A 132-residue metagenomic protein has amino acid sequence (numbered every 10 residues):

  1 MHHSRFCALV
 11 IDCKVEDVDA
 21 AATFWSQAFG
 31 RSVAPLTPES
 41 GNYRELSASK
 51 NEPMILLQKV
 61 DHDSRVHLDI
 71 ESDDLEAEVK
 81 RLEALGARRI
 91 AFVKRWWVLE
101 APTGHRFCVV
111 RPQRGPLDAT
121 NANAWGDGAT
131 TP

Functional and structural regions predicted by a protein language model:
M1-A22, V66-I70, Q113-P132: N-terminal beta-strand motif that seeds the catalytic metal site of vicinal oxygen chelate
M1-E52, A77-E78, I90, V98: Core segments of cupin and vicinal oxygen chelate
V15, D63, L68-R106: Vicinal oxygen chelate
P38, V60-H62: A short beta-turn/loop motif at secondary-structure boundaries
L46-S47, E100-H105, A124: Short secondary-structure transition/capping segments
K50-V60, D69, P116: Conserved, structured core segments of small domains
I55-L56, R106-V110: Conserved beta-strand in the GNAT
W96, V110-Q113: A generic structural motif
